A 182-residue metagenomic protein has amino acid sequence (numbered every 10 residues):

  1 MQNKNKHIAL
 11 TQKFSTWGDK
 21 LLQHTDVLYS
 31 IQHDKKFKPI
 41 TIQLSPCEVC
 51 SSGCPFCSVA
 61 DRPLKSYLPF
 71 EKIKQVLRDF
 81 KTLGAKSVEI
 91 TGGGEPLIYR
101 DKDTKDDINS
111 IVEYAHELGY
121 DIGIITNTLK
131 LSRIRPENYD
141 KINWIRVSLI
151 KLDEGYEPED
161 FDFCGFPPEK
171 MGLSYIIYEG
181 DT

Functional and structural regions predicted by a protein language model:
M1-Q43: N-terminal [4Fe-4S]-dependent radical SAM core
K4, G53, S110-I111: Compositionally biased regions
H33-K72: Canonical Radical SAM [4Fe-4S] cluster-binding loop centered on the CxxxCxxC motif and its immediate flanking residues
P46, T91-E95: Short loop/turn segments at strand-loop or loop-helix junctions that form parts of catalytic or ligand-binding pockets
F56-A60, S87, T91-G92: Glycine-/proline-rich flexible loop or hinge segments
A60-L64, G94, S148: The substrate-binding groove and active-site-proximal loops of carbohydrate-active enzymes, especially glycoside
P63-S66, L97-D101: A generic structural signal for short coil/turn motifs at secondary-structure boundaries
F70-T91, Y99-T182: Radical SAM/AdoMet-radical enzyme domain recognition
